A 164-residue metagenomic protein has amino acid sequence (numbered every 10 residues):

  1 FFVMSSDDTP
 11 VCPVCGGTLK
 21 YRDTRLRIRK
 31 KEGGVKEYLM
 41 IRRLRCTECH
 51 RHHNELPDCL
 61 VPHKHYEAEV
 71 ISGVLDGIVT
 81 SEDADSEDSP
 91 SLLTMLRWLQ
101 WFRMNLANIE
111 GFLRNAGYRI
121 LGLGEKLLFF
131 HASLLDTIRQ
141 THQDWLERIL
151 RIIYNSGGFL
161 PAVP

Functional and structural regions predicted by a protein language model:
M4, Y38, H63, E67: Residue-level marker of regulatory loop/turn positions in helix-turn-helix DNA-binding domains and in histidine
M4-V11, L39-R43: Short metal-coordination and nucleic-acid-contact micro-motifs, chiefly zinc-binding Cys/His arrays
C12-C15, C46-C49: Short cysteine-rich clusters marking metal-coordination/redox-active sites
G16-Y38: Short recognition patches in nucleic-acid-associated and regulatory proteins
V35-L39, T47-E55: Short, surface-exposed polybasic/aromatic micro-patch for ligand or macromolecular engagement
H50-I138: Short, positively charged, Gly/Tyr-enriched micro-motifs that form contact patches at catalytic or ligand/partner
L123-P164: C-terminal, charged low-complexity interaction regions
